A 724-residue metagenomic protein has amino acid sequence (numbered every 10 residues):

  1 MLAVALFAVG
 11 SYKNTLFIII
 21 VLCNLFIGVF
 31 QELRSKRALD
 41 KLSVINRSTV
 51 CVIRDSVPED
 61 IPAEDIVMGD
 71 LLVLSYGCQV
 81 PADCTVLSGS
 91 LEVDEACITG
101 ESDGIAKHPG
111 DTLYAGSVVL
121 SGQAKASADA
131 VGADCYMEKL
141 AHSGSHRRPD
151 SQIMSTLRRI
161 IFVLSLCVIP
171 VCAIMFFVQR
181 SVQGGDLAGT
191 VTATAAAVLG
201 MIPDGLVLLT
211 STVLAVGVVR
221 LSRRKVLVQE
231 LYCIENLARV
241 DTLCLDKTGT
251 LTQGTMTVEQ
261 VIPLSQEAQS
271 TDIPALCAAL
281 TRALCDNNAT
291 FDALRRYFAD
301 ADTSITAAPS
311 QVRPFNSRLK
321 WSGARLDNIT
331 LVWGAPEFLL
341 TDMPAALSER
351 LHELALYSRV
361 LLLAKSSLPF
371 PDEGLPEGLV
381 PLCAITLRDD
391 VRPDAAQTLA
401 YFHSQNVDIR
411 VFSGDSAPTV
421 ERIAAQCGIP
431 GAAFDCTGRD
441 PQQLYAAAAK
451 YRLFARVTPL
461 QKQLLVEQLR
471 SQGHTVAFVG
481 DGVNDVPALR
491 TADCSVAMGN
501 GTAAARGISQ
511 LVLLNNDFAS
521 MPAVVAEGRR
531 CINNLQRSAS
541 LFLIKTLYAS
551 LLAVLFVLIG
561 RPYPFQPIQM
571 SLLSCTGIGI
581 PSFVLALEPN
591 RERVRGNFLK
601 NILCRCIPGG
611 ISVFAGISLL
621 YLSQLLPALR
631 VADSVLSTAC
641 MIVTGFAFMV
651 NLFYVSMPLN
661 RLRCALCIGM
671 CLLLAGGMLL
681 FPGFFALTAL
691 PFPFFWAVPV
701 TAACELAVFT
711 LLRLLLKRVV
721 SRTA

Functional and structural regions predicted by a protein language model:
M1-V50, G144-R223, H403, S413-S416: Hydrophobic alpha-helical segments characteristic of transmembrane helices in integral membrane transporters
G10-I20, V182-A196, L206-V207, V228-Q229 (+3 more regions): Membrane-water interface of transmembrane alpha-helices in multipass transporters/channels
L16, R47-R158, P441-A448, R452 (+1 more regions): Cytosolic catalytic regions of P-type ion-transporting ATPases
F26-P81, L87, C97-T99, G104-H108 (+4 more regions): Juxtamembrane coupling segments of multi-pass membrane pumps/enzymes
I27, V57, D129-G132, G144 (+12 more regions): Conserved beta-strand/loop elements of the cytosolic catalytic core of P-type E1-E2 ATPases, chiefly in the P-domain
R54, Q152-F162, T194-A197, Q229-V240 (+6 more regions): Membrane-interface segments at loop-to-transmembrane junctions
M175, G431-A477, A492, G499-R663 (+2 more regions): Membrane-embedded transport module
R239-V380, L387, A400-Y401, I409-E421 (+4 more regions): Cytosolic catalytic regions of ATP/NTP-dependent phosphoryl-transfer enzymes
